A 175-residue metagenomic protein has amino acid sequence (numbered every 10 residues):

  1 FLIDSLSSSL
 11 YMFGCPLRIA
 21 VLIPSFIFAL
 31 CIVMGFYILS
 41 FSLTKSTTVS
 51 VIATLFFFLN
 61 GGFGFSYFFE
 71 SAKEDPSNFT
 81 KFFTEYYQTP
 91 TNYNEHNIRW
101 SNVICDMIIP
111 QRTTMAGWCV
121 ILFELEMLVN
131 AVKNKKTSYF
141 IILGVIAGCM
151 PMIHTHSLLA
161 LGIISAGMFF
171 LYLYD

Functional and structural regions predicted by a protein language model:
F1-C15, T89-I98: Short hydrophobic/aromatic helix or loop-helix immediately within or flanking a transmembrane segment in polytopic
F13-G14, L43-T44, L59-F63, C149-H156: Transmembrane helix irregularities
C15-L30, M107, Q111-A116: Loop-to-helix entry region of an early transmembrane alpha helix in multi-pass inner-membrane enzymes
I23-T44, F123, M127: Transmembrane-helix motifs of polytopic, lipid-linked glycan transferases
Y37-I98, N134-K135: Transmembrane-helix signature of polytopic, membrane-embedded enzymes that assemble or transfer cell-envelope glycans
C105-D106, Y139-T155: Membrane-interface alpha helices of multi-pass inner-membrane proteins
A116-G117, I121-S138: Membrane-interface transmembrane helices that cradle and orient dolichyl/undecaprenyl
L128, K133-K136, A147, A160-D175: Perimembrane helix-loop-helix junctions
